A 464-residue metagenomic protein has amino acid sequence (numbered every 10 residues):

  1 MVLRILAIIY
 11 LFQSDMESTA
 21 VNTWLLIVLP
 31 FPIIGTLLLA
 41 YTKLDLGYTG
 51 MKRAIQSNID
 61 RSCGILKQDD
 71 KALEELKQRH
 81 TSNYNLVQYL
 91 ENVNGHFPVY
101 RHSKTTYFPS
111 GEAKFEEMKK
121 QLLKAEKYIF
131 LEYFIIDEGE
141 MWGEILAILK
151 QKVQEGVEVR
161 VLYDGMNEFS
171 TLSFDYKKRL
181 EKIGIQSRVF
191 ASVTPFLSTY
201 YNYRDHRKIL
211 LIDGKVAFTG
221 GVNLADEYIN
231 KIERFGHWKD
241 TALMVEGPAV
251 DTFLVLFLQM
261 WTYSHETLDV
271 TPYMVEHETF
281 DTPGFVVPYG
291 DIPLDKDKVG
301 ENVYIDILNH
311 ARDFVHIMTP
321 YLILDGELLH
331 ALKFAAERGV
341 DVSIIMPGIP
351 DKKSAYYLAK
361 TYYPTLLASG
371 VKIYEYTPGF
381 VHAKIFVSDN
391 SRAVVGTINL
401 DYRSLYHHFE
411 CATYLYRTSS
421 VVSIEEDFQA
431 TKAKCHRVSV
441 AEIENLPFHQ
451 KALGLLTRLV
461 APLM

Functional and structural regions predicted by a protein language model:
M1-N302, D306, H310, P350 (+5 more regions): N-terminal localization/anchoring segments of enzymes in phospholipid and broader phosphate metabolism
F134, P320-Y321, A355: Glycine- and other small-residue-rich loops at beta-strand/loop junctions that grip anionic moieties
D240, M318-T319: A short, conserved beta-strand element enriched in hydrophobic/aromatic residues
D306, H330-K333, E337, L358-T361: Exposed, interaction-prone extracellular/peripheral surfaces
A311, Y321-S343, P347, K352: Helical hairpin unit composed of two closely spaced alpha helices linked by a short loop
V340-V342, G348-D401: C-terminal structural cap/anchor segments
